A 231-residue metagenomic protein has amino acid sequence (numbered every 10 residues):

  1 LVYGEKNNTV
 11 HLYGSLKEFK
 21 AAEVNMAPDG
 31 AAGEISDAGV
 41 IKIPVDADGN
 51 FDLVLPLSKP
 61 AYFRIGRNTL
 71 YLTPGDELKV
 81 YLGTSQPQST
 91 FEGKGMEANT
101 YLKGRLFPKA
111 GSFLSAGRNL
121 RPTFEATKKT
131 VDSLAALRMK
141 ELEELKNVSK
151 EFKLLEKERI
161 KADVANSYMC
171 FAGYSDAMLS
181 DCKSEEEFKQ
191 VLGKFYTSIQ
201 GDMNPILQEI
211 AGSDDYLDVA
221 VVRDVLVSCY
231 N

Functional and structural regions predicted by a protein language model:
L1-L155, R159, Y168-M169: A non-transmembrane, solvent-exposed segment enriched in polar/low-complexity residues
D132-N231: N-terminal, charged low-complexity regulatory/assembly segments
